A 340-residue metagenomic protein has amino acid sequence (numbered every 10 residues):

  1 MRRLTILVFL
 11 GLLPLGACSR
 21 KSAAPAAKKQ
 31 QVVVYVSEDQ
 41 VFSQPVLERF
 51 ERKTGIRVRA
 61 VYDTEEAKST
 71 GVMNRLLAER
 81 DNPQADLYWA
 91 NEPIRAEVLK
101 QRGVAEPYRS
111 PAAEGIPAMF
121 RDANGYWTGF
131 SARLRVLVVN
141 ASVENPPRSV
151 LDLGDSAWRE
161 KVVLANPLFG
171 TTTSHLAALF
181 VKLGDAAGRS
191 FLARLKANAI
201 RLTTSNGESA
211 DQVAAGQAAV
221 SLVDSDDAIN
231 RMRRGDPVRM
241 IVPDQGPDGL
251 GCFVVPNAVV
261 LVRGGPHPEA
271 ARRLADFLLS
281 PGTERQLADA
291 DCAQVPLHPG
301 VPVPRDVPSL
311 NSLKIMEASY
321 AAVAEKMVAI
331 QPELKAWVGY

Functional and structural regions predicted by a protein language model:
C18-E97: Early extracytoplasmic/lumenal segment of secretory-pathway proteins
Y35-E38, A123-N124, V138-A141, R159-L183 (+1 more regions): Short beta-strand->loop
P83-Y88, E106-L137, L151, K161-L164: A structural signal for short loop-to-beta-strand junctions that line the ligand-binding cleft of periplasmic/secreted
P93-V104, A123-R148, L176-A177, V254-V260: Periplasmic solute-binding protein
L99-P107, P111, A118-G125, R231-D244: Ligand-binding "clamshell"
A118-M119, A132-R133, F191-K196, L202-T203 (+2 more regions): Periplasmic-binding protein-like
A178-P243: Ligand-binding pocket segment of bilobal, Venus flytrap-like solute-binding proteins
N257, V262-A318: Mature extracytoplasmic/periplasmic domains
